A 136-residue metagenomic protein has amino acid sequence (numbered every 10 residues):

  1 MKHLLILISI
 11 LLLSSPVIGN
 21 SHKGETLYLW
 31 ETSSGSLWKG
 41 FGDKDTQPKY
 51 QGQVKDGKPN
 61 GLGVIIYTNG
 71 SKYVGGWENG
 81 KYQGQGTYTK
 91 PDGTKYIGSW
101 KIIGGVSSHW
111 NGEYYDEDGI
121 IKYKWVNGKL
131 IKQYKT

Functional and structural regions predicted by a protein language model:
L4-L13: Sec-dependent N-terminal signal peptides
S14-T136: Glycine/tyrosine- and acidic-biased, solvent-exposed loop/turn segments at the edges of beta-strands
